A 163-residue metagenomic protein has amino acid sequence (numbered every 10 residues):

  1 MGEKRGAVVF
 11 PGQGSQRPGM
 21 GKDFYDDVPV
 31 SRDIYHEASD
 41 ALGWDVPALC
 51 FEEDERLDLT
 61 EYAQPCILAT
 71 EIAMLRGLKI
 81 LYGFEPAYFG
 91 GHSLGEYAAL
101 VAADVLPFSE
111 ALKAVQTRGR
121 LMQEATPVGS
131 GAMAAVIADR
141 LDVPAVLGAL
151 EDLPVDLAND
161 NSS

Functional and structural regions predicted by a protein language model:
G2-G90, D152: Helix-rich "cap/lid" substructures immediately adjacent to catalytic or cofactor-binding pockets
Q13-S15, D40-L42, A103-S163: Alpha/beta catalytic cores of group-transfer enzymes, especially the acyltransferase/condensing modules of polyketide
D33, C66, S93-L94, L106 (+1 more regions): An amphipathic alpha-helix/helix-turn recognition signal
E55, L94, R118: Acidic, glycine-rich active-site loops and adjacent beta-strand->loop/helix elements that engage anionic groups
E71, A87-G95, A99, P107: Gly/Ala-rich beta-loop-alpha elbow adjacent to hydrolase catalytic centers
G77, L81, L100-L106: Alpha-helix C-terminal capping segments
